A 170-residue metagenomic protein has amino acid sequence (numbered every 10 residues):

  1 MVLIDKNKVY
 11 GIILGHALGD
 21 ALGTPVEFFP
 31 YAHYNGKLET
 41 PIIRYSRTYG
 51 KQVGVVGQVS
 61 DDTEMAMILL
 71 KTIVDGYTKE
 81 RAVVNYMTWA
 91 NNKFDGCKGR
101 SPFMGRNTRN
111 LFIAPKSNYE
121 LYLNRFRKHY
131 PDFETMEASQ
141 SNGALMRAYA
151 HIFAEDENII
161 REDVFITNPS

Functional and structural regions predicted by a protein language model:
M1-S170: Structured, active/binding-site neighborhoods that engage oxygen-rich ligands
